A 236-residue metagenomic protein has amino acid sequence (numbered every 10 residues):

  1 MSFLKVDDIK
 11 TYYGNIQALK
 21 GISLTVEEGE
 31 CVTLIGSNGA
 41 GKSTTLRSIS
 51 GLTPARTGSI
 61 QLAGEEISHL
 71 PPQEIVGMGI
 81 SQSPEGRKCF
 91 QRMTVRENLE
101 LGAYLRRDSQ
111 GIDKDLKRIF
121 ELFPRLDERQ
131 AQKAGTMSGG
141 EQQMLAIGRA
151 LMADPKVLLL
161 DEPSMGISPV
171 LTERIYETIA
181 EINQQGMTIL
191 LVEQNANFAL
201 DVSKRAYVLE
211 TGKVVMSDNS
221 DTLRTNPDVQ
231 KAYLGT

Functional and structural regions predicted by a protein language model:
M1-T236: Glycine-rich phosphate-binding loops of nucleotide-dependent enzymes
